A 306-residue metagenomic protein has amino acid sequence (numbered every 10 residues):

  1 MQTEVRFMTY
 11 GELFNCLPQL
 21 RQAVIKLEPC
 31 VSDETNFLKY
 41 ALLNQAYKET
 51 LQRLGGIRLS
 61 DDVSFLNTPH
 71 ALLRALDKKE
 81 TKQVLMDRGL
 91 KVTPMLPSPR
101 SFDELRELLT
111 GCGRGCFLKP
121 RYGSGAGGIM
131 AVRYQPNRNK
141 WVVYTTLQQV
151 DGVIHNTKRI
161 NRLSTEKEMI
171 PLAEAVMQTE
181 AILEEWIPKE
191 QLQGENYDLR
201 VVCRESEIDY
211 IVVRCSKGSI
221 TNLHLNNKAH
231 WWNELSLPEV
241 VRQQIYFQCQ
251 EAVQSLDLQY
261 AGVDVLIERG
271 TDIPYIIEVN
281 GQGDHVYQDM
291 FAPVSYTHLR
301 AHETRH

Functional and structural regions predicted by a protein language model:
M1-E104: Conserved N-proximal alpha/beta basic substrate-recognition cap immediately N-terminal to, or forming the N-lobe
K78-T81, V92-M95, F117-L163: Glycine-rich phosphate-binding loop of ATP-grasp-fold ATP-dependent ligases
T81-M86, L109-R133, V143-T145, L172-Q191: ATP-grasp fold ATP-binding core
C116, D209-Y210, Y275-I277: Protein kinase-like catalytic core scaffold
A126, K217-G218, N280-M290: Glycine-rich phosphate/pyrophosphate-binding beta-alpha loops
A131, R200-C203, T271-Y287: A short beta-strand motif that forms the metal-chelation/ATP-contact edge of phosphoryl-transfer active sites
S164-C203, E207-C215, S219-T271: A long amphipathic alpha-helix within ATP-dependent nucleotide-binding catalytic cores
T297-H306: Conserved small/polar residues in nucleotide/adenosyl-binding loops
